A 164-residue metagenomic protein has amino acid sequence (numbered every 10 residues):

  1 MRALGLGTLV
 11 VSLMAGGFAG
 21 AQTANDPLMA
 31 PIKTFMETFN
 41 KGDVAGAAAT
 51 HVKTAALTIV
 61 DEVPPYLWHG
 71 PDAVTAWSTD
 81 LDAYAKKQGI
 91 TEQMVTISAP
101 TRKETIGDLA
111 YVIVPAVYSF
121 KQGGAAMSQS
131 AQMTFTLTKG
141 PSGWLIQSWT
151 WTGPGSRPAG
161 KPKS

Functional and structural regions predicted by a protein language model:
M1-G7: Bacterial N-terminal signal peptides that target proteins for export
L9, G16-T50, R157-S164: Short, low-complexity N-terminal intrinsically disordered segments enriched in polar/charged residues
I32, M36-D43, H51-A55, S78-A85 (+2 more regions): Sec/Tat-exported extracytoplasmic proteins
A48-T101, T105: A solvent-exposed, acidic/Ser-Thr-rich amphipathic alpha-helical stretch
H51-V52, D61-V63, V114-Y118, M133-F135 (+1 more regions): A mature extracytoplasmic/lumenal domain signature
K87, S119-S128, G155: Short, cysteine-centered beta-strand-loop-beta hairpins and adjacent loop/turn segments enriched in charged/polar
I97-K103, A116-Y118, Q132-T138: Hydrophobic/aromatic beta-strand elements that line small-molecule binding cavities or substrate pockets in beta-rich
Y111, S128-K161: Short beta-strand edge/turn micro-motifs at domain boundaries
